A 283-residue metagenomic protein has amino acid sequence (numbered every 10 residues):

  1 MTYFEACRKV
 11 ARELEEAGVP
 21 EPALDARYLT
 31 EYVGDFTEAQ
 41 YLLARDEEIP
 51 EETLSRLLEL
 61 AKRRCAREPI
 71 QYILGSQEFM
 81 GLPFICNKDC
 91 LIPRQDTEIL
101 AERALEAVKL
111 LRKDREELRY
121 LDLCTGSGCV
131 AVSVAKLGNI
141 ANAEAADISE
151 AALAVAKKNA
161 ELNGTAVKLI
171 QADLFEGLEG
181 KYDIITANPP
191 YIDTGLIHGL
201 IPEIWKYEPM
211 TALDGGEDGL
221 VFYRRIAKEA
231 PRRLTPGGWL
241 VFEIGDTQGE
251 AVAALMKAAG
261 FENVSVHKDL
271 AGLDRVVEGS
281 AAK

Functional and structural regions predicted by a protein language model:
M1-L42, D46: Non-catalytic accessory regions of SAM-dependent methyltransferases
L14, V108, A160, A230 (+1 more regions): Conserved hydrophobic residues forming the short capping helix/wall of the S-adenosyl-L-methionine
T30-A107: Conserved AdoMet
P83, N142, A166-K168, E262-S265: Conserved beta-strand segments of alpha/beta enzyme cores
E98-E203: Conserved SAM/SAH cofactor-binding pocket of Class I
Y191, S280-K283: C-terminal beta-strand of the catalytic ATP-binding
Y191-V221: Mobile active-site "lid"/loop adjacent to the S-adenosyl-L-methionine
E217-S280: Conserved Class I SAM-dependent methyltransferase catalytic core
